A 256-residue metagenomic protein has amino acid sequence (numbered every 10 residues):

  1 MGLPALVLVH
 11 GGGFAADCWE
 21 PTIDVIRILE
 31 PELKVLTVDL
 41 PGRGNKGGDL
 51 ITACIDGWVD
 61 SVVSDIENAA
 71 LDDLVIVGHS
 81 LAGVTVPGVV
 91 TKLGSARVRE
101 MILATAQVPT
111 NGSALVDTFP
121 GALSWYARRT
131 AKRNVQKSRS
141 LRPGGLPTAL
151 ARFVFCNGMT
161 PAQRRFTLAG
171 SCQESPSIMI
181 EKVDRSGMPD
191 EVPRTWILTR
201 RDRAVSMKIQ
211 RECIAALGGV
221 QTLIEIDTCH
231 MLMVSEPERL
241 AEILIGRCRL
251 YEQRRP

Functional and structural regions predicted by a protein language model:
G2-G47: Conserved HGGG/HGGXW glycine-rich cap/lid loop of the alpha/beta-hydrolase fold
K34, L40-V75, T91-K92, V116-P120: Active-site loop/oxyanion-hole signature of alpha/beta-hydrolase fold enzymes
G78-A82, V86: Gly/Ala-rich beta-loop-alpha elbow adjacent to hydrolase catalytic centers
T91-K92, A96-R139, I178: Flexible "cap/lid" loop of the alpha/beta hydrolase fold
S138-M188: Conserved alpha/beta-hydrolase catalytic His-Asp/Glu region
Q173-L217, T222-P237: Conserved serine/cysteine hydrolase catalytic core
V234-C248: Post-His helix in hydrolase/transferase enzymes
